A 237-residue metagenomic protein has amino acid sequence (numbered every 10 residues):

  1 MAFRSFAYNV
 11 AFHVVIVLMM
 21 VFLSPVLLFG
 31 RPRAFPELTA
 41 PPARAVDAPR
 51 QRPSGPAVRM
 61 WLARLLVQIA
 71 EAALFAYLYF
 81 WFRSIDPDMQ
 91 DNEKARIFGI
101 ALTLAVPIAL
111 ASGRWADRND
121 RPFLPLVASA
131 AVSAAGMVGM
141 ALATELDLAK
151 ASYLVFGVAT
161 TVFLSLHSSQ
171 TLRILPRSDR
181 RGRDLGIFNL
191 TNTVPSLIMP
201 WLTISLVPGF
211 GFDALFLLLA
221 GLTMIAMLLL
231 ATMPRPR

Functional and structural regions predicted by a protein language model:
A2-V17, T203-T223: A membrane-interface helix-boundary motif in multi-pass transporters
V17-L38, L229-M233: C-terminal membrane-cytosol helix-exit motif in multi-pass small-molecule transporters
R31-A63: Juxtamembrane intracellular "pre-TM" segments in multi-pass secondary transporters
A76-E93: Short amphipathic helix-loop junctions that connect adjacent transmembrane helices in Major Facilitator Superfamily/SLC
I108-R121, V207: Helix-to-loop junctions at the C-terminal end of transmembrane segments in multipass secondary transporters
L124-V138: Structural signature of the two symmetry-related core transmembrane helices
V162-P176: Intracellular juxtamembrane helix-capping segments at the cytosolic ends of symmetry-related transmembrane helices
D179-G209: A late C-terminal transmembrane helix in Major Facilitator Superfamily
